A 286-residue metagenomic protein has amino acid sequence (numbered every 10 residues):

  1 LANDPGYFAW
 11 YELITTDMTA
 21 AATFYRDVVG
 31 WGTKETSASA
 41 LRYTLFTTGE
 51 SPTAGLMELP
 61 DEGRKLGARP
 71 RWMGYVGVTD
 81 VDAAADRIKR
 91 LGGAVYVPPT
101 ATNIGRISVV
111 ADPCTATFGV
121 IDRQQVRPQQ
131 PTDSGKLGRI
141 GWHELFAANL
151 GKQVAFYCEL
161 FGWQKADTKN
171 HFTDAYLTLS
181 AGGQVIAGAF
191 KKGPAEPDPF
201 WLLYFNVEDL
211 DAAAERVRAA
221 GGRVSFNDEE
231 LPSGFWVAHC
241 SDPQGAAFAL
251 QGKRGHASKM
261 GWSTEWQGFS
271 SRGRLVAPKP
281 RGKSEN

Functional and structural regions predicted by a protein language model:
L1-A22, R71-V76, I121-V154, F200-L203 (+1 more regions): N-terminal beta-strand motif that seeds the catalytic metal site of vicinal oxygen chelate
A2-D4, L13-M18, S180-I186, K191-P278: C-terminal functional regions that serve as terminal interaction/effector modules
N3-P52, R90-L91, P98-G105, V109 (+6 more regions): Core segments of cupin and vicinal oxygen chelate
Y7-T16, T44-T47, E62-R87, R106-A111 (+3 more regions): Vicinal oxygen chelate
V29-G67, D112-Q125, Q164-F200, E208 (+2 more regions): Conserved short beta-strand elements that form part of the metal-binding/catalytic scaffold of enzyme active sites
L66-A68, P99-T102, E229-P232: Short loop/turn motifs at secondary-structure junctions and domain boundaries
D82-V126: Hydrophobic alpha-helical segments and helix pairs
